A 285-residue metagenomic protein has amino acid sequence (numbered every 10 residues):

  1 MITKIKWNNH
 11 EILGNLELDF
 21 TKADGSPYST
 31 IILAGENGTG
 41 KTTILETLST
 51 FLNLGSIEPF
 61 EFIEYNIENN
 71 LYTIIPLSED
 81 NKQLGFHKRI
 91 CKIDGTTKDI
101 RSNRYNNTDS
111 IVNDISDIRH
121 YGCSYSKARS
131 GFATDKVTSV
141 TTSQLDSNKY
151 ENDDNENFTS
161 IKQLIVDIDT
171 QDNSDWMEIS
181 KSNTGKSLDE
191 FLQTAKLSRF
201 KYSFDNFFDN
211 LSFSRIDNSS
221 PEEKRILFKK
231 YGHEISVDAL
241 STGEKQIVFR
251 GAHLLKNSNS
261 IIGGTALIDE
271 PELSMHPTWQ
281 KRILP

Functional and structural regions predicted by a protein language model:
M1-E58, P221-P285: Switch/communication elements of ASCE P-loop NTPase nucleotide-binding domains
E11-L13, E68-Y72, F208, G232-H233: Glycine-centered tight beta-turn/hairpin loop motif at sheet-sheet or coil-to-beta transitions
G14, P27, Y72-I74, T134: Intrinsically disordered, low-complexity acidic/polar segments
G38-K41, L197, N206-N210, N259: Short, solvent-exposed loop/edge-beta patches enriched in aromatic
L45-N107, S116: Conserved P-loop NTP-binding catalytic core
N53, I57, F208-F213: Residue-level recognition of short, structured coil/turn motifs that connect secondary structure elements
H87-F208: Coupling/switch segment of ABC-type P-loop NTPase heads
S214-S219: Short beta-strand
